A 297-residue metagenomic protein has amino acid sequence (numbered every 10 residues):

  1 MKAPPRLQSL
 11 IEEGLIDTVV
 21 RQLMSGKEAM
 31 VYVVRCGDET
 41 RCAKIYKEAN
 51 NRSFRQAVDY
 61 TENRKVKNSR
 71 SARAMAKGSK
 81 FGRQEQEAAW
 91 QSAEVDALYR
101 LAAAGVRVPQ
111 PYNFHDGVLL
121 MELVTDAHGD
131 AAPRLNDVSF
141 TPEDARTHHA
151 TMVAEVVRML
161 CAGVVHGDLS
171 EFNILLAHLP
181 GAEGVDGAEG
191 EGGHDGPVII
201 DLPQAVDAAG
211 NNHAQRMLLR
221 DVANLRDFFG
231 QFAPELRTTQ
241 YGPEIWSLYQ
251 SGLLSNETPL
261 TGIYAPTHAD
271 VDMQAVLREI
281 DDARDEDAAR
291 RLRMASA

Functional and structural regions predicted by a protein language model:
M1-A131, C161: Conserved ATP-binding subdomain of kinase catalytic cores across diverse folds
M1-S25, E143, T147, T151 (+5 more regions): Regulatory N- and C-terminal appendages and interdomain linkers associated with kinase/kinase-like NTP transferase
R35, L176-P180: Short, low-complexity Ser/Thr-rich regulatory SLiMs
V124, I200-V206: Activation of the activation-loop gatekeeper triad in protein kinase-fold domains
G129-F140: AlphaC helix of the protein kinase catalytic domain
C161-E171, L176: Catalytic-loop of the protein kinase fold
V206-H213: Short beta-alpha connecting loops at secondary-structure transitions that line or flank enzyme active sites
